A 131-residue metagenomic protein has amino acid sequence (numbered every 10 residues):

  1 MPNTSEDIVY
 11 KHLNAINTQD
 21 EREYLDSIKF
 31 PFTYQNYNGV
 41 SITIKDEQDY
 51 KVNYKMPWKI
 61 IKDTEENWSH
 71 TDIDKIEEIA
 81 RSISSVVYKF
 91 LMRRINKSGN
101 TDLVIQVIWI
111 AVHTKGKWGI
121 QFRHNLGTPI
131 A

Functional and structural regions predicted by a protein language model:
M1-S27, Y34, Q48: Short, low-complexity N-terminal intrinsically disordered segments enriched in polar/charged residues
R22-E77: A solvent-exposed, acidic/Ser-Thr-rich amphipathic alpha-helical stretch
T33, K89-I95: Generic short beta-strand segments
I42-T43, I95-K97, T128-A131: A short local loop/turn or secondary-structure capping micro-motif enriched for an aromatic residue
E65-W68, A80-S84, G99-L103: A generic structural micro-feature
T71-E78, L91-M92, Q106-V112, N125: Hydrophobic/aromatic beta-strand elements that line small-molecule binding cavities or substrate pockets in beta-rich
E77-S85, A111-W118: A short, structured loop/turn motif at beta-sheet edges
D102-A131: Short beta-strand edge/turn micro-motifs at domain boundaries
